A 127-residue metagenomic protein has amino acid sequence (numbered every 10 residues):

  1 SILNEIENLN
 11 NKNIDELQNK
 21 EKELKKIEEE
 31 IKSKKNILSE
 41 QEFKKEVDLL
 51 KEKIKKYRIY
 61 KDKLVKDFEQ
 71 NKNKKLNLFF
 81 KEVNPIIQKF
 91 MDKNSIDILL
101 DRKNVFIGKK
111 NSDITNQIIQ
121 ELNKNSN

Functional and structural regions predicted by a protein language model:
S1-K103: Amphipathic alpha-helical segments
D113-I114: Interfacial amphipathic helix/helix-coil modules that most often lie immediately N-terminal to a transmembrane helix
